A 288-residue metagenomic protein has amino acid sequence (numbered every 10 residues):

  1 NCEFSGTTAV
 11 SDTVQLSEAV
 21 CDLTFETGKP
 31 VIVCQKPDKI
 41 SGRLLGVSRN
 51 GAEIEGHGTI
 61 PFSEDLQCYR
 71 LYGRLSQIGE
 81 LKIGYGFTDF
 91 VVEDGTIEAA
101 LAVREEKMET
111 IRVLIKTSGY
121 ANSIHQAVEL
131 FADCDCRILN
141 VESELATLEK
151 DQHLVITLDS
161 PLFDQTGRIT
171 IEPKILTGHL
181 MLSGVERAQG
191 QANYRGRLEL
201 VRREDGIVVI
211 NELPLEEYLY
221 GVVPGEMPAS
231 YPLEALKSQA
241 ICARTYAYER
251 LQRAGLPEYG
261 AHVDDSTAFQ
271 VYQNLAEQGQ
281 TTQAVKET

Functional and structural regions predicted by a protein language model:
N1-T288: Conserved, single-site charged/polar hotspot
